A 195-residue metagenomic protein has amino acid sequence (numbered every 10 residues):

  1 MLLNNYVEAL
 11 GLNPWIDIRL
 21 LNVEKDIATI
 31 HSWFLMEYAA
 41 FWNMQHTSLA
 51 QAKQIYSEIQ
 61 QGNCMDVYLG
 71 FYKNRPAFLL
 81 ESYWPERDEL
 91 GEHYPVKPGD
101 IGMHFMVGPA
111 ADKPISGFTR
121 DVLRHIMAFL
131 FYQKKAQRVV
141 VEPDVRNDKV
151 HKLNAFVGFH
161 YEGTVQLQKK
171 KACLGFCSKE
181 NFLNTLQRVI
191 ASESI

Functional and structural regions predicted by a protein language model:
M1-E24, N184-I195: Conserved N-terminal entry element of GNAT/NAT acetyltransferase domains
S57-L69, F78: A short helix-loop-beta-strand connector motif used in the catalytic cores of GNAT acetyltransferases and, in some
L69, R75-E86: Conserved beta-strand in the GNAT
S82-F118: Conserved acyl-donor/pantetheine-binding loop and adjacent beta-alpha core of acyl/acetyltransferases and related
P114-Y132, K152, F156: Conserved acetyl-CoA-binding loop-helix of GNAT-fold acetyltransferases
L130-P143: Conserved GNAT acetyl-CoA-binding A-motif
V145-G163: Conserved active-site alpha-helix within GNAT-family acetyltransferase domains
L167-I195: C-terminal "cap" of GNAT-fold acetyltransferases
